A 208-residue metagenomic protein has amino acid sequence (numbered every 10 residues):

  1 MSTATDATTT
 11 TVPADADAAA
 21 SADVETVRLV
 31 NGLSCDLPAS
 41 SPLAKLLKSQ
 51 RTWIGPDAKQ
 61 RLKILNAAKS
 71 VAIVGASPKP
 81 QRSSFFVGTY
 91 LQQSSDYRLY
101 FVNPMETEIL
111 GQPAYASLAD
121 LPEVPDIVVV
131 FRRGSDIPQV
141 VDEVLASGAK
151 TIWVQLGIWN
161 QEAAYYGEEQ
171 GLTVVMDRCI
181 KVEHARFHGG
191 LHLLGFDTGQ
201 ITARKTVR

Functional and structural regions predicted by a protein language model:
S2-S49: Helix-enriched interaction subdomains in cytosolic or periplasmic regions, typified by TIR/SEFIR signaling/NADase cores
Q50-D57, I109-Y115: Short gly/ser/thr-rich secondary-structure transition/capping motifs
A72-V74: Conserved beta-strand elements of the Class I
P78-Q81, T89-I109: NAD(P)-binding Rossmann-fold cofactor-contacting core
A119-I137: Rossmann-like NAD(P)-binding element
D136-Q155: Rossmann-fold NAD(P) dinucleotide-binding segment
L156-K181: Rossmann-fold NAD(P)-binding glycine/threonine-rich loop
E183-R208: A charged, well-structured terminal subsegment
